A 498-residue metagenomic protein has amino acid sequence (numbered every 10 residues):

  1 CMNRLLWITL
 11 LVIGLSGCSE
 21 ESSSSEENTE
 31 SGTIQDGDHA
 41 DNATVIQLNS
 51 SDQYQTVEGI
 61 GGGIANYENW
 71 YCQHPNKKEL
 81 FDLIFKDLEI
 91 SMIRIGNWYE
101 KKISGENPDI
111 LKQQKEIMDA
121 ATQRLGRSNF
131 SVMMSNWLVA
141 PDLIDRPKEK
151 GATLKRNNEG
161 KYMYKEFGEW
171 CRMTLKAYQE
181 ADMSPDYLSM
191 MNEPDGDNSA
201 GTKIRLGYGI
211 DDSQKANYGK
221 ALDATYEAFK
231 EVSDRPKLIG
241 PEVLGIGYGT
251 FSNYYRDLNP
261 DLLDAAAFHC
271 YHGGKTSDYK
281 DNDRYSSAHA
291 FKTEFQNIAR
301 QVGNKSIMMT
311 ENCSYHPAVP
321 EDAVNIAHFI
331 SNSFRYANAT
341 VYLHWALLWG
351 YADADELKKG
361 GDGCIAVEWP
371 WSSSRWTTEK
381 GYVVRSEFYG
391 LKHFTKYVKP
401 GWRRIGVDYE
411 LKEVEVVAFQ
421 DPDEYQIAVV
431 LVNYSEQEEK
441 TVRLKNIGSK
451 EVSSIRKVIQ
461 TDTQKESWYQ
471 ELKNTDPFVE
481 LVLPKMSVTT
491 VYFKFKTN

Functional and structural regions predicted by a protein language model:
L15-N42: Bacterial Sec-dependent N-terminal signal peptides
L48-S51, F85-D261: Substrate-binding cleft and catalytic face of glycoside hydrolase catalytic domains, especially the flexible beta-alpha
T56-N66, E89-N97, S131-N136, D186-M190 (+5 more regions): Structural recognition of the beta-strand scaffold that forms the well-ordered cores of secreted hydrolase catalytic
I204-F329, Y336: Noncatalytic carbohydrate-binding groove/subsite architecture in carbohydrate-active enzymes
S306-H393, I405-E410: Aromatic/acidic polysaccharide-binding cleft in carbohydrate-active enzymes
E410-K450, M486: Carbohydrate-binding surface patches
N446-E466: Solvent-exposed beta-hairpin/edge-strand motifs
L472-N498: C-terminal beta-strand-rich structural cap/linker in extracellular carbohydrate-active enzymes
